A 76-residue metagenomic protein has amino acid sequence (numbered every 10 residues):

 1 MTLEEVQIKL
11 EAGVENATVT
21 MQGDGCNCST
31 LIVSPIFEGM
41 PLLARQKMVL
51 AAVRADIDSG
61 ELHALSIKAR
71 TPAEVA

Functional and structural regions predicted by a protein language model:
M1-N16: N-proximal, solvent-exposed amphipathic alpha-helical segments enriched in charged/polar residues
A12-S29: Short edge beta-strands and adjacent turn/loop segments
T20-Q22, L31-V33, K68-R70: Solvent-exposed beta-strand sheet faces enriched in polar/charged residues
C26-N27, I36, T71-V75: Short, internal active-site loops enriched in acidic
L31-Q46: A short interface-forming secondary-structure element
L43-A76: C-terminal structural segments of small proteins and small subunits
